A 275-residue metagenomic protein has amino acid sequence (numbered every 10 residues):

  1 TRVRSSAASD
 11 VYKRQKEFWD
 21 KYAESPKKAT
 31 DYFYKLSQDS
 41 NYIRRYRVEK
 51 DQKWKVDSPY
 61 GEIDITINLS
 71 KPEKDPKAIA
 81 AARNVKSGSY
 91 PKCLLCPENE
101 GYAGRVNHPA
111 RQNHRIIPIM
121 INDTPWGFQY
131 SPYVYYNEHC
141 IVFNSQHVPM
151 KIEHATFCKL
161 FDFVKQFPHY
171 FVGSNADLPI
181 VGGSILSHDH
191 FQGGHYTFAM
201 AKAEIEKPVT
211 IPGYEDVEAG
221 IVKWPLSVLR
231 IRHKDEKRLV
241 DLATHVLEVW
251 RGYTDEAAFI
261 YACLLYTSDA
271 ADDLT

Functional and structural regions predicted by a protein language model:
R2-A8, Y12, Y266-T275: Single conserved hydrophobic/aromatic residue that forms the stacking wall/gate of nucleotide- or nucleobase-binding
E17-D123, G127-Q129: Low-complexity, highly charged intrinsically disordered N-terminal segments that act as targeting/localization
D51-W54, R115-I117, G127-P132, S174-S184 (+1 more regions): Catalytic micro-motifs at enzyme active sites that drive phosphoryl/nucleotidyl and oxygen chemistry
N113-R115, S145-V172: Helical scaffold of the NTase/Pol beta-like nucleotidyltransferase catalytic core
W126-P132, T156, L160-V164, T210-V217: Structured alpha-helical segments in the cores of large, soluble enzyme domains
S131-Q146, P225: Residues forming anionic-ligand binding surfaces in small-molecule and nucleic-acid pockets of primarily soluble enzymes
N137-N144, G182-F198: Histidine-centered divalent-metal-coordination microenvironment in nucleic-acid enzymes
K151, F171-V172, L178-S184, H195-S268: Conserved His + Asp/Glu catalytic blocks
